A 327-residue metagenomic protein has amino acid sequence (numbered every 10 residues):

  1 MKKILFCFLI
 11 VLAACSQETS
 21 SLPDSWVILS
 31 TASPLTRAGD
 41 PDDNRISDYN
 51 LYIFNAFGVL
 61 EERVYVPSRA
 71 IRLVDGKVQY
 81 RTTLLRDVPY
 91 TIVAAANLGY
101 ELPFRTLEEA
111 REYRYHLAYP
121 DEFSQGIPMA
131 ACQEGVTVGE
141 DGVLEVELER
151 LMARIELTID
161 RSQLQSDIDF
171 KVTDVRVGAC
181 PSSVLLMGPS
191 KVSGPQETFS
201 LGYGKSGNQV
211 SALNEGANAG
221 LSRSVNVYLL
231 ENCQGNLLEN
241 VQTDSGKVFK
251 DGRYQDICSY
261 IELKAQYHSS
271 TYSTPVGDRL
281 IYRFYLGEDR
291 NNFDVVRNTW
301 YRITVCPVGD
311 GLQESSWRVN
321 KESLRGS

Functional and structural regions predicted by a protein language model:
M1-K2, S16: N-terminal hydrophobic targeting signals that begin at the initiator methionine
I4-L12: Sec-dependent N-terminal signal peptides
C15-S327: Extracytoplasmic cysteine-anchoring/structural motifs
